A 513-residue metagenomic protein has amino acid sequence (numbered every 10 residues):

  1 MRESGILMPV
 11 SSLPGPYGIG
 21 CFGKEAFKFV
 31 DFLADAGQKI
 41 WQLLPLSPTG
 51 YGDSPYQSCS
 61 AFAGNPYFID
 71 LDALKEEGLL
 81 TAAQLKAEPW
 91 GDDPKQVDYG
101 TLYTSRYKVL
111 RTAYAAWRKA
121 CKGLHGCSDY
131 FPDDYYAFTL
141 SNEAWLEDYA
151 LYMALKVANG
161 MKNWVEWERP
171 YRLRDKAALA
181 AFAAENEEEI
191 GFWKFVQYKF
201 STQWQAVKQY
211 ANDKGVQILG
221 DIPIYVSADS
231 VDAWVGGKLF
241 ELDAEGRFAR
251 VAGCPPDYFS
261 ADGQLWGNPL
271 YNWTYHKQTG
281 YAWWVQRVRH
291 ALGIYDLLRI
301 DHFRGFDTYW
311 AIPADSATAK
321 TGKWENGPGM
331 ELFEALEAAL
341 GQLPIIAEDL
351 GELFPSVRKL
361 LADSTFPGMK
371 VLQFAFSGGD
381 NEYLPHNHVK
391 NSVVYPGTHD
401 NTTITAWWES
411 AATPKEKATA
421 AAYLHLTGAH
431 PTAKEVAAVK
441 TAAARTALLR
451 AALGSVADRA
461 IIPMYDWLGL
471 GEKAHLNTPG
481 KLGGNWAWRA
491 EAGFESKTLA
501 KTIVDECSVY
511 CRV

Functional and structural regions predicted by a protein language model:
M1-G37: Mature N-terminal, pre-catalytic/accessory segment of carbohydrate-active enzymes
P9, G18, D53-Q197, V226-I461 (+2 more regions): Alpha-amylase-like alpha-glycosidases and glucanotransferases acting on alpha-linked glucans and related
K24-T49, G293-Y295, A452: Catalytic domains of carbohydrate-active enzymes, especially glycoside hydrolases
A34, W204-N212, E337, L361-A362: Surface-exposed amphipathic alpha-helices with a cationic face
L44, Q217-L219, P223, L297 (+1 more regions): Outer-envelope exported proteins of Gram-negative bacteria
W193-V226: Conserved, well-ordered alpha-helix/loop/beta-strand core segments that scaffold catalytic motifs
G469-V513: Structured C-terminal cap/extension of enzyme domains
